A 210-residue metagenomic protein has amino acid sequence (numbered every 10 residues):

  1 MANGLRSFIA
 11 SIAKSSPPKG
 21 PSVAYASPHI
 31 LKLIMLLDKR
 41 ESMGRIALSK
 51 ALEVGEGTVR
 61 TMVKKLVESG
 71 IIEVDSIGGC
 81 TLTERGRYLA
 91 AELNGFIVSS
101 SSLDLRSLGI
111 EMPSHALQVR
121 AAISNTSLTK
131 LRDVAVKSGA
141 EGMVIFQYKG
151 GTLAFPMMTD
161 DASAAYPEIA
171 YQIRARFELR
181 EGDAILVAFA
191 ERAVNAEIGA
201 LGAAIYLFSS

Functional and structural regions predicted by a protein language model:
A2-K32: Short alpha-helical segments that sit at the start of domains
S27-M43: Short amphipathic alpha-helical interface segments
E41-L52: Short acidic, hydrophobic short linear motifs in intrinsically disordered regions
E53-V67: Short amphipathic alpha-helical interaction segments
V67-I77: A short, conserved structural fragment
G78-L93: Basic, amphipathic "hinge/linker" alpha-helix immediately C-terminal to the N-terminal HTH DNA-binding motif
I97-E111: Long, charged amphipathic helices and adjacent flexible linkers at domain junctions
L108-L207: Mid-protein regulatory/catalytic core that forms ligand/cofactor-binding pockets and protein-protein interaction
